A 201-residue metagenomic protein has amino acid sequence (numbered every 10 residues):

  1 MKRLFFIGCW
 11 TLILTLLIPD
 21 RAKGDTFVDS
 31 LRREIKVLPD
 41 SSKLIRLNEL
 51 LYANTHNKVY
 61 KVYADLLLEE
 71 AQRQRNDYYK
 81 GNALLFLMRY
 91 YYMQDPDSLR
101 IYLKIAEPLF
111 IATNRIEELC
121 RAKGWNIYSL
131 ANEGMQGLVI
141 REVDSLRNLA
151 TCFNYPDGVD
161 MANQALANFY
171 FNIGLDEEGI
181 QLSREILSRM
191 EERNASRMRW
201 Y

Functional and structural regions predicted by a protein language model:
M1-L4: Positively charged n-region of N-terminal signal peptides that target proteins for export
F6, W10, D20-Y201: A "functional boundary" signal
